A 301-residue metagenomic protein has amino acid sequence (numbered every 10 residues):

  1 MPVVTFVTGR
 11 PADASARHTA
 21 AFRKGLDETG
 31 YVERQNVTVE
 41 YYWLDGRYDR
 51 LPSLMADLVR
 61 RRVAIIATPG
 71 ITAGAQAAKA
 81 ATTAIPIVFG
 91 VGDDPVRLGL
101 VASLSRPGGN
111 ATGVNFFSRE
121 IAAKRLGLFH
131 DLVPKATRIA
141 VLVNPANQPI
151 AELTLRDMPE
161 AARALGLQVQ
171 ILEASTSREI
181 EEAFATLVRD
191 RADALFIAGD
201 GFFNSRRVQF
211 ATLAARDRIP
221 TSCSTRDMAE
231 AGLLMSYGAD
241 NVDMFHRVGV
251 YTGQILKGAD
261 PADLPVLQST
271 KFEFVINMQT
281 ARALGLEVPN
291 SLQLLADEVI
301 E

Functional and structural regions predicted by a protein language model:
M1-E301: Short hydrophobic alpha-helices and adjacent helix-cap/hinge residues
